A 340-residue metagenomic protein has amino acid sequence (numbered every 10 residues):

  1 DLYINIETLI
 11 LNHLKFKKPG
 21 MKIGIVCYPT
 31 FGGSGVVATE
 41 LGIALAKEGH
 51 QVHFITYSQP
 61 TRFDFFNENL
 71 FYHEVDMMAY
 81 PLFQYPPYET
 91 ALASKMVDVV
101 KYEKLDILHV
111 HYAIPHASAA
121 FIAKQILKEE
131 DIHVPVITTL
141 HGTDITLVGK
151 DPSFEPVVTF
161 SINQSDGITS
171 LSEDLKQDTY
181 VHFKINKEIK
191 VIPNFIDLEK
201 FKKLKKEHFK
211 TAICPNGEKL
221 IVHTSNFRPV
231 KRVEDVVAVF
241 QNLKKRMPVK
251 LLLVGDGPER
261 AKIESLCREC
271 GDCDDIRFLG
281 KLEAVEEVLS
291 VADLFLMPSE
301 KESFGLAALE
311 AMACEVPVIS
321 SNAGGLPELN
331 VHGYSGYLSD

Functional and structural regions predicted by a protein language model:
C27-F31, I43-Y88: N-terminal strand-loop element at the rim of the active site of nucleotide-sugar-dependent glycosyltransferases
P81-L108, A117-S118, I122, P152-P156 (+1 more regions): An amphipathic, basic-hydrophobic alpha-helix
T169, P215-K231, V237-F240, L252: Conserved donor-binding/catalytic core segment of Leloir-type glycosyltransferases
D174, F195: Carbohydrate-associated surface elements
K202-P215: A short helix/loop element that forms part of the nucleotide-sugar donor recognition site in Leloir-type
K281, E300: Aromatic "clamp/platform" in nucleotide-sugar-dependent glycosyltransferases that forms part of the donor/acceptor
G305-A308, L326: Short glycine/serine-rich donor-binding loops of glycosyltransferases
P317-S320, N330, Y337: Short hydrophobic beta-strand element within catalytic cores of glycosyltransferases and related nucleotide-activated
